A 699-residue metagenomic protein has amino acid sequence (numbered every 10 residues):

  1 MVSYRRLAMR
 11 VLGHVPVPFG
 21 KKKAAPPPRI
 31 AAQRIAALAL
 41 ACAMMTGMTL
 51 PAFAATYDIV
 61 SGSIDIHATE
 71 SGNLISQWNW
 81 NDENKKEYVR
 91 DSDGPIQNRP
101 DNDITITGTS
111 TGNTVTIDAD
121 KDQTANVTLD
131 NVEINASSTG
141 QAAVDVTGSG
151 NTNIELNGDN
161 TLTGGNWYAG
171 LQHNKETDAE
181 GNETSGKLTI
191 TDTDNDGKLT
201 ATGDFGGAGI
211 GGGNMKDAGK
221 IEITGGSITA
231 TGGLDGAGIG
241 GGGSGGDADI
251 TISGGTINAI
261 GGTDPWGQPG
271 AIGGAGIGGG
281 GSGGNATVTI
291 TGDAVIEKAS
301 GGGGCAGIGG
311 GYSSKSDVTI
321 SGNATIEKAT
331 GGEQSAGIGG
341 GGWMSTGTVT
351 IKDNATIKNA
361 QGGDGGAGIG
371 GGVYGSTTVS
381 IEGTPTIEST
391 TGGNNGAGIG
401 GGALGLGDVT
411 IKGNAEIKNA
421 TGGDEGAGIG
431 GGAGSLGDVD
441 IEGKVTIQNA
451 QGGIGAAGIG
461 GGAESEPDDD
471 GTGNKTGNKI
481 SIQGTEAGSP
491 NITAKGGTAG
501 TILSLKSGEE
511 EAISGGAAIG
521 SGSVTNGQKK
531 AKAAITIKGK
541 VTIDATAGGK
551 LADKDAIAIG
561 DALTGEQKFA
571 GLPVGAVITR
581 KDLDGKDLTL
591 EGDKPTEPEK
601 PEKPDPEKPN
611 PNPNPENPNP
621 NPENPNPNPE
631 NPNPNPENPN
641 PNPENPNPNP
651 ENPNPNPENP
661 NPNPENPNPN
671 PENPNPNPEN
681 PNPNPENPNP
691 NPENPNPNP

Functional and structural regions predicted by a protein language model:
V2, M45, L50-P606, P615: A composition-driven surface/loop motif
S3-Y4, M9-V11, V17-Q33, P51-G62 (+3 more regions): Intrinsically disordered, low-complexity repeat and linker tracts
R29, A39, G273: Sparse, context-dependent recognition of short Cys/His-centered cofactor- or disulfide-binding micro-motifs
I30-A32, A36, T202, T231: Hydrophobic alpha-helical segments and their boundary regions
A36-G47: Bacterial N-terminal signal peptides
